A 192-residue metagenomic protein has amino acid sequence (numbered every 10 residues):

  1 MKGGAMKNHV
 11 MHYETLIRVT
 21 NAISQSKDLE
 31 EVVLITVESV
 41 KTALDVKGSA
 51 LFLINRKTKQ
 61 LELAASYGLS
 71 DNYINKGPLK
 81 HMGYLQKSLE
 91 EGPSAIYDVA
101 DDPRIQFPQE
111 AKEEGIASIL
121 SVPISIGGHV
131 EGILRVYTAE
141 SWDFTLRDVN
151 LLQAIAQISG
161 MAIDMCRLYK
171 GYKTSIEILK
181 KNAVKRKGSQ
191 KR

Functional and structural regions predicted by a protein language model:
M1-E31, E131, G171-R192: Signal-transmission linkers at sensory-effector interfaces
K2-N8, Y137-A154: Regulatory loop-to-helix N-cap segments in sensory/regulatory domains that couple ligand/signal detection
Q25-L63, Y73, R186-R192: Helix-loop-beta substructure at the N-terminus of cytosolic sensory domains that couple signal/ligand detection
E62-A64, D71-Q106: Regulatory sensory and allosteric helical modules in signal-transduction proteins and certain transcription factors
D71, V99-S118, T138, K181: Signal-transducing coupling segments at domain and membrane junctions
A117-S125: A short, aliphatic-rich beta-strand micro-motif
I124-T138, A162: Sensory-domain boundary capping and coupling elements
Q153-M161: Allosteric cytosolic regulatory segments
